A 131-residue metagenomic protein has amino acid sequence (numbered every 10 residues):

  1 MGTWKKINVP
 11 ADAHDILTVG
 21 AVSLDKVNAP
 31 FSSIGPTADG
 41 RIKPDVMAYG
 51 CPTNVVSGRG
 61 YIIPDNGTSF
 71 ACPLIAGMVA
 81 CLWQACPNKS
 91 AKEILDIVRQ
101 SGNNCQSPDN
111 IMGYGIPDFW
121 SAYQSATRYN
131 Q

Functional and structural regions predicted by a protein language model:
M1-V56, R99-S101: Catalytic-core segments of hydrolase enzymes
A29, A76, A122-Q124: N-terminal low-complexity, intrinsically disordered patches enriched in charged
S33-P36, Y61-I63, T68, Q131: Short intrinsically disordered coil segments
P44, P117-D118: Substrate-binding/active-site groove segments that recognize and process beta-1,4-linked N-acetyl-hexosamine
G50-M112, I116: Hydrolase catalytic cores
S121-Q131: Secreted peptidase-domain scaffold signal
